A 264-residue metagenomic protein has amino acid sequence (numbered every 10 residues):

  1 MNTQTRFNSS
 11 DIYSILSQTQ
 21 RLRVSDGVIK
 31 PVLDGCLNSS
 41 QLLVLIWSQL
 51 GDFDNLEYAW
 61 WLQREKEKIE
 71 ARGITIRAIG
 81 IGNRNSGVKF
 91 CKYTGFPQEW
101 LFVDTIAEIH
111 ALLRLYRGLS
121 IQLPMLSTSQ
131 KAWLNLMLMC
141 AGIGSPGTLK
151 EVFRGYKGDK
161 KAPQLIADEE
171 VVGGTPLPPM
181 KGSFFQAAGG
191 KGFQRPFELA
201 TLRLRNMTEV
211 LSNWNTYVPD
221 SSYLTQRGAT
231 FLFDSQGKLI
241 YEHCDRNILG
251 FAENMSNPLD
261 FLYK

Functional and structural regions predicted by a protein language model:
N2-N38, E57, D260: N-terminal "domain-start" segment that seeds a small globular fold
Q18, L42, A229: Conserved beta-strand and immediately adjacent loop positions that scaffold enzyme active sites
P31-I69, T75-R77: Short active-site neighborhood of thiol/selenol oxidoreductases, capturing the structured segment around
Q49-F53, R84, N247-I248: Short acidic, S/G/P-rich loop/turn micro-motifs used as interaction or catalytic elements
E67-K68, F90-F96: Short, surface-exposed basic-aromatic patches at helix termini and helix-loop junctions that form
E70-S86, Q98-I106: Thiol-based oxidoreductase modules, predominantly thioredoxin-like and allied folds used for disulfide exchange
D104-N247: Thiol/selenol-based redox catalytic cores and closely related redox-interacting motifs
R246-K264: A short, polar/charged loop-to-alpha-helix boundary motif
